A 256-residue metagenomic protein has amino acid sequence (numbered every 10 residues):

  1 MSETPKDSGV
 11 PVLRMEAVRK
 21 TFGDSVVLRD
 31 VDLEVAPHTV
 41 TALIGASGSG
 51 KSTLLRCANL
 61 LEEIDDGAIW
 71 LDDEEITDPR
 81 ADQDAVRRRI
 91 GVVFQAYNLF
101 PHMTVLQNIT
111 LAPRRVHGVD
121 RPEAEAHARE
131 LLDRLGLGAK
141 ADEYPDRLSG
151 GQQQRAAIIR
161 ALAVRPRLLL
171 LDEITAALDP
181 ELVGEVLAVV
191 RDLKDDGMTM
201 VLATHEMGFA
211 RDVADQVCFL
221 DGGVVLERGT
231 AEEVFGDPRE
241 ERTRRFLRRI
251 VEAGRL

Functional and structural regions predicted by a protein language model:
M1-R19, G254-L256: ABC-family P-loop ATPase nucleotide-binding domain
T4, Y144, V164, E252-A253: Polar/charged alpha-helical tracts
V10-M15, R19-A231: ABC family nucleotide-binding domain
R228, E232-L256: C-terminal boundary and immediately downstream tail of ABC-type ATPase nucleotide-binding domains
